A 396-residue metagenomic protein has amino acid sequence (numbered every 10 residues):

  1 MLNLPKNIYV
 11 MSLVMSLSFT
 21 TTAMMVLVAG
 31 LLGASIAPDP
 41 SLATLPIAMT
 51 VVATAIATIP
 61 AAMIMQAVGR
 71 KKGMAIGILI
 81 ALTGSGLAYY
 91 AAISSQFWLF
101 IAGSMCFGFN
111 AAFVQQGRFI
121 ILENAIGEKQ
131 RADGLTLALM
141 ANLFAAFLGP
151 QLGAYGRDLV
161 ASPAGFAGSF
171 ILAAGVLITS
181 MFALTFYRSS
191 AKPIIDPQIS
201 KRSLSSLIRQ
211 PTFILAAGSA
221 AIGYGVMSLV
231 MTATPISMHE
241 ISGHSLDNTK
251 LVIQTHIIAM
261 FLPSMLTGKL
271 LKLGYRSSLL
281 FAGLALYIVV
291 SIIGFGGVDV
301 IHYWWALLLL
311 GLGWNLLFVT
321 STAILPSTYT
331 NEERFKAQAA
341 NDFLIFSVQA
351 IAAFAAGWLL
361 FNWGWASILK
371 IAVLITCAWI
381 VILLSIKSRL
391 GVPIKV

Functional and structural regions predicted by a protein language model:
M1-P5, S189-A217: Juxtamembrane intracellular "pre-TM" segments in multi-pass secondary transporters
V28-P40, T232-V252: Short amphipathic helix-loop junctions that connect adjacent transmembrane helices in Major Facilitator Superfamily/SLC
A29, A112-I126, L316-Y329: Intracellular juxtamembrane helix-capping segments at the cytosolic ends of symmetry-related transmembrane helices
A57-R70, R157, L262-R276, L360: Helix-to-loop junctions at the C-terminal end of transmembrane segments in multipass secondary transporters
L79-S94, L286-V298: C-terminal ends and interior cores of transmembrane alpha-helices in multi-pass membrane transporters/permeases
G103-M140: Cytoplasmic helix-loop-helix junction between adjacent transmembrane helices in 12-TM secondary transporters
D133-G153, L344-A352: Glycine-rich segments within core transmembrane alpha-helices of 12-TM secondary carriers
G149, G153-A154, A174-I194, I382-K387: C-terminal membrane-cytosol helix-exit motif in multi-pass small-molecule transporters
